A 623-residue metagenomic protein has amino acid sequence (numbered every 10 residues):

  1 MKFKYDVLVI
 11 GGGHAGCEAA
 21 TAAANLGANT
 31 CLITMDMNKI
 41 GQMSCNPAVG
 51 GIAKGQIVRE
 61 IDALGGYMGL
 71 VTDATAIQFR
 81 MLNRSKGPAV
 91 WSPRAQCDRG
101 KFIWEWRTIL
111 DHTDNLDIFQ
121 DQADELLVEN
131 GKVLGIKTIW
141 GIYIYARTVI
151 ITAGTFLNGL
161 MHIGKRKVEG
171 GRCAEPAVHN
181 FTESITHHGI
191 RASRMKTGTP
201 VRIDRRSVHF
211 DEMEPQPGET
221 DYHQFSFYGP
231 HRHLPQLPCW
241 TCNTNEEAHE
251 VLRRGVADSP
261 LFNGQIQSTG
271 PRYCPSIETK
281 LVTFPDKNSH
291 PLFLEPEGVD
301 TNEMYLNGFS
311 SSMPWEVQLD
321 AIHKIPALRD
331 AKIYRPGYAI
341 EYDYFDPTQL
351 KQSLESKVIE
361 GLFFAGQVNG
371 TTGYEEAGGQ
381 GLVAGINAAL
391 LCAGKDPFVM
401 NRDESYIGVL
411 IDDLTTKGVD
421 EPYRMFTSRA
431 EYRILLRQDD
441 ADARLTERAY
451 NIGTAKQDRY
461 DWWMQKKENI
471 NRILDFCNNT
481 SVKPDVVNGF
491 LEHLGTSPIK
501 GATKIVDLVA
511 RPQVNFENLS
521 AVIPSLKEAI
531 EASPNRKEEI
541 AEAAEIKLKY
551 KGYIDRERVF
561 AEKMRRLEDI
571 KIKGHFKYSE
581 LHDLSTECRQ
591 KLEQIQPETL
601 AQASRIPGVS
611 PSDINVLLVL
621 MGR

Functional and structural regions predicted by a protein language model:
K2-A15: Beta1/beta-strand and adjacent pyrophosphate-binding region of the FAD-binding site in flavoprotein oxidoreductases
K4, T21-E125, W140, T152-R172 (+3 more regions): Conserved N-terminal/central alpha/beta ligand/cofactor-binding core
I10, Y143-G154: Short hydrophobic core segments
N38, K54, E183-L319, T416-I499 (+1 more regions): An anion/pyrophosphate-binding glycine-rich loop and adjacent beta-alpha core in soluble alpha-beta enzymes
L127-Y143: Conserved beta-strand-loop-beta-strand element in the redox core of flavoprotein oxidoreductases
Y305-T371, V399-D412, K537-K591, Q596: A glycine-rich dinucleotide-binding beta-alpha-beta segment and adjacent secondary-structure elements that constitute
A377-F398: Internal hydrophobic alpha-helix adjacent to the cofactor/substrate pocket in enzyme cavities
R429, L435, T446-N615, V619-R623: Extended, charge-enriched "interface" segments that sit outside catalytic cores
